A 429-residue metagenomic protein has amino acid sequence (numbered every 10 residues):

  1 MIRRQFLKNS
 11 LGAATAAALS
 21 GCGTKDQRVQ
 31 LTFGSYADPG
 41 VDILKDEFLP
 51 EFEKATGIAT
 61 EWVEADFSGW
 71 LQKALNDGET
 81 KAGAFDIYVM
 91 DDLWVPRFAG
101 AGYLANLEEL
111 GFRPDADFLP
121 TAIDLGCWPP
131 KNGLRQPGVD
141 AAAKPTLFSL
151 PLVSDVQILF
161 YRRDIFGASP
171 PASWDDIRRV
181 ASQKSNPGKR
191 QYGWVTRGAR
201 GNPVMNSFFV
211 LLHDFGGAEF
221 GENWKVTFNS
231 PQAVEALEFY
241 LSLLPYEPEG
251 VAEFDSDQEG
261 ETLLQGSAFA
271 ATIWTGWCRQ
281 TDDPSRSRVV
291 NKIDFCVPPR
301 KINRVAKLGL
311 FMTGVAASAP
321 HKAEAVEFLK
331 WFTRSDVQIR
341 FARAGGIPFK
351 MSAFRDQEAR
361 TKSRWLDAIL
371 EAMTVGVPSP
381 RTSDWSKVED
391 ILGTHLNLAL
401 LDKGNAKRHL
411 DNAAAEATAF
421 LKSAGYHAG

Functional and structural regions predicted by a protein language model:
I2-Y103, A252, R300-N303, A323-E324 (+3 more regions): Conserved N-terminal structural module of periplasmic/extracytoplasmic solute-binding proteins
R28, T121, L125, N291-C296 (+3 more regions): Long, aromatic- and glycine/proline-rich binding clefts that accommodate carbohydrate-like moieties
I43-L44, P187, W331-M351: Periplasmic-binding protein-like
D92-V156, D176, V290-C296, E358-K362: Hinge/lid segment of periplasmic solute-binding proteins
E109-P120, V195-A199, F215-A236, D283-R288 (+3 more regions): Short, solvent-exposed loop/beta-turn-alpha elements that line the ligand-binding surface or hinge of extracytoplasmic
Q136-L152, Q157, D176-V226, Q232 (+1 more regions): Extracytoplasmic/periplasmic solute-binding protein
F160-D164, L308-K322: A bilobed periplasmic-binding-protein/Venus flytrap-type ligand-binding module shared by bacterial periplasmic
V180-S185, E222-E253, D294, P298: Glycine-centered hinge/linker elements that transmit conformational signals in sensory and ligand-binding systems
